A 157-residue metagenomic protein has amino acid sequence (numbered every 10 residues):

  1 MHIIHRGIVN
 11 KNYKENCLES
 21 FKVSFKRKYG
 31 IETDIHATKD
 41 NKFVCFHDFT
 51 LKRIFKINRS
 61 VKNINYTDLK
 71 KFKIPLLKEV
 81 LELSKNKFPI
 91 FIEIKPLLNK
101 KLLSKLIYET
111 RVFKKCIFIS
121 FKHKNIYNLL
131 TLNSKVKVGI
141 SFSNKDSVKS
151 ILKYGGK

Functional and structural regions predicted by a protein language model:
M1-K157: Phosphate-group recognition and catalysis centered on beta-loop-alpha active-site segments
